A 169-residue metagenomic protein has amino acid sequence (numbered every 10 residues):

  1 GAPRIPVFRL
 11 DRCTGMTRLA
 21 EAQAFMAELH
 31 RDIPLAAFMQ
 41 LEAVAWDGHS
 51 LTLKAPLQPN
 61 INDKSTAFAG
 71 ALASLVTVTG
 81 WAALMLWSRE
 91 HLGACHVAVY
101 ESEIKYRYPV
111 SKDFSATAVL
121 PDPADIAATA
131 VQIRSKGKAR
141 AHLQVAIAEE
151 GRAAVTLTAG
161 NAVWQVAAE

Functional and structural regions predicted by a protein language model:
A2-V7: Extreme N-terminal basic, low-complexity initiation segments that serve as generic localization/processing leaders
F8-E28: Polybasic, low-complexity association/targeting segments
R9, C13-G15, P121-E169: HotDog/MaoC-like acyl-thioester-processing domains
E21-E28, A36, D125-A128: Short Pro/Gly-enriched beta-strand edge/turn motifs at strand-loop
A37-L41, Y100-K105, A128-A130: Short structured motifs
F38-A67: Catalytic strand-loop segment that frames the active site of acyl-thioester-processing enzymes
G70-H91: Active-site helix/loop of acyl-thioester processing domains in fatty-acid/polyketide metabolism, spanning hotdog-fold
L84-D122: Hydrophobic beta-strand-centered segment that forms part of the acyl-chain substrate-binding groove
